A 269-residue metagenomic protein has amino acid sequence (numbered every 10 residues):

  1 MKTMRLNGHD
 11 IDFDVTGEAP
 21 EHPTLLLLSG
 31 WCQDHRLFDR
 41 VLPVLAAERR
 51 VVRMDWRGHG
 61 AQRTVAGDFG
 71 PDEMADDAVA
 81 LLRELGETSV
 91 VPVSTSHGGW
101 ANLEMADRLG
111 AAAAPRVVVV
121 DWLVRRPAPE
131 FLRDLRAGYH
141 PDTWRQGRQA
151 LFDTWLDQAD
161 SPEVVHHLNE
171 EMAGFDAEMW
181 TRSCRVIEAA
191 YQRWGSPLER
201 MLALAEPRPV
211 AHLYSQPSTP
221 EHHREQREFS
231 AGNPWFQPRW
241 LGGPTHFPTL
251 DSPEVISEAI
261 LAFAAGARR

Functional and structural regions predicted by a protein language model:
M1-D10: N-terminal cap/lid segment of alpha/beta-hydrolase-fold proteins
H9-T64: Conserved HGGG/HGGXW glycine-rich cap/lid loop of the alpha/beta-hydrolase fold
D39-P43, V52-H97, E258: Active-site loop/oxyanion-hole signature of alpha/beta-hydrolase fold enzymes
D55-G60, L123, P244-T245: Short beta-to-alpha linker loops that shape the active-site pocket of alpha/beta-hydrolase fold enzymes
L103-R108, A113-Q146: Flexible "cap/lid" loop of the alpha/beta hydrolase fold
A128-E130, D134, R145-A205: Conserved alpha/beta-hydrolase catalytic His-Asp/Glu region
R182-G232, Q237-W240: Conserved serine/cysteine hydrolase catalytic core
P244-P253, S257: Catalytic histidine-centered segment of alpha/beta-hydrolase-like enzymes
